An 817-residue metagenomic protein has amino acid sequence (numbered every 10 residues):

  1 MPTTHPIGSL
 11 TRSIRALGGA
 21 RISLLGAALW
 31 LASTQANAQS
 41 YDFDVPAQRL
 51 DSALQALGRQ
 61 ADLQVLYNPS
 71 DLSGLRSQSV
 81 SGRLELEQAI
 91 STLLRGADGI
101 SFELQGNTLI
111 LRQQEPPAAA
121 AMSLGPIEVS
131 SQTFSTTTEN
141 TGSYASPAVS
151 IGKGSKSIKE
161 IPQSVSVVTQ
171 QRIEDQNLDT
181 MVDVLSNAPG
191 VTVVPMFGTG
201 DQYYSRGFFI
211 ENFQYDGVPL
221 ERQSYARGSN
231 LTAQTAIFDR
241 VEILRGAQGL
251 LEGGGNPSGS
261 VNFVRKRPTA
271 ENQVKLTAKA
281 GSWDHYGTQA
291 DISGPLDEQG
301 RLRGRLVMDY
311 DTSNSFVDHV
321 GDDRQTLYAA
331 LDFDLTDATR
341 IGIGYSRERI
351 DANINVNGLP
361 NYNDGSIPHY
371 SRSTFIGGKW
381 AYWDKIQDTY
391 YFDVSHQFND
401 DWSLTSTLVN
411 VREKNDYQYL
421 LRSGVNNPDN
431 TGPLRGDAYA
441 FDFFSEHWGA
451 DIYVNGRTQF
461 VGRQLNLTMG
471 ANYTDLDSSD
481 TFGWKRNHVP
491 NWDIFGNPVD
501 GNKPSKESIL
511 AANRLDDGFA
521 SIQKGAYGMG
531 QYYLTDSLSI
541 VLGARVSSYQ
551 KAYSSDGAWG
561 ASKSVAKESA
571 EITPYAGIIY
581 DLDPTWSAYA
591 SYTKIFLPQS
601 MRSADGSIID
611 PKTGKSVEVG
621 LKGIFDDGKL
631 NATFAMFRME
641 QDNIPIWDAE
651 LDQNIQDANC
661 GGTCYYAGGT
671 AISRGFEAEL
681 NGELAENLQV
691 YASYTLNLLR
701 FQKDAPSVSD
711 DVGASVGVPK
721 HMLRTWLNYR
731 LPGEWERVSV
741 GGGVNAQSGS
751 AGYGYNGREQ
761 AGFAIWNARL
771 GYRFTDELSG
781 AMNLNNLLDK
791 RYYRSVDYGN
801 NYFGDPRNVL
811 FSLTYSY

Functional and structural regions predicted by a protein language model:
R112, S143-S166, Q170, V182-P219 (+1 more regions): Extracytoplasmic beta-strand/coil segments of soluble accessory domains associated with Gram-negative outer-membrane
V193, Q202, V218-R245, N262-R265: Short acidic/polar hinge/loop motifs at secondary-structure boundaries that mediate gating or recognition
E221-R222, I237-D239, L250-A329, L335-T339 (+2 more regions): Outer-membrane beta-barrel translocator/receptor signature
D311-S315, Y328-Q397, N410-S445, H488-F519 (+2 more regions): Acidic/polar loop-and-plug regions of large Gram-negative outer-membrane beta-barrel proteins
D332-T336, S445, Q464-L476, D517-Q641 (+1 more regions): Structural signature of Gram-negative outer-membrane beta-barrels, strongest in the C-terminal barrel of TonB-dependent
S395-V409, E413-Y419, A588-Y589, P611-E683 (+2 more regions): Membrane-embedded beta-barrel scaffold of Gram-negative outer-membrane proteins
D536-S537, Y666-G754, L788, S816: Gram-negative outer-membrane beta-barrel transporters
V690, N745-Y753, G771-Y817: C-terminal beta-signal and adjacent terminal beta-strands/loops of Gram-negative outer-membrane beta-barrel proteins
